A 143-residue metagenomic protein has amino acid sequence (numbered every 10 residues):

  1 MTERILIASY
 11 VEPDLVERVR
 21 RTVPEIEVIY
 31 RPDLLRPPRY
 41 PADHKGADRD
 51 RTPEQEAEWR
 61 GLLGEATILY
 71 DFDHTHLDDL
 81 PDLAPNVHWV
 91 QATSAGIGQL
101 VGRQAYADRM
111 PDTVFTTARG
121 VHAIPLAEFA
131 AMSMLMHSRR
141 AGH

Functional and structural regions predicted by a protein language model:
M1-I68: N-terminal glycine-/charge-rich "phosphate-binding" loop or analogous flexible N-terminal tail
G64-H143: Phosphate/diphosphate ligand-binding glycine-rich loop within oxidoreductases
